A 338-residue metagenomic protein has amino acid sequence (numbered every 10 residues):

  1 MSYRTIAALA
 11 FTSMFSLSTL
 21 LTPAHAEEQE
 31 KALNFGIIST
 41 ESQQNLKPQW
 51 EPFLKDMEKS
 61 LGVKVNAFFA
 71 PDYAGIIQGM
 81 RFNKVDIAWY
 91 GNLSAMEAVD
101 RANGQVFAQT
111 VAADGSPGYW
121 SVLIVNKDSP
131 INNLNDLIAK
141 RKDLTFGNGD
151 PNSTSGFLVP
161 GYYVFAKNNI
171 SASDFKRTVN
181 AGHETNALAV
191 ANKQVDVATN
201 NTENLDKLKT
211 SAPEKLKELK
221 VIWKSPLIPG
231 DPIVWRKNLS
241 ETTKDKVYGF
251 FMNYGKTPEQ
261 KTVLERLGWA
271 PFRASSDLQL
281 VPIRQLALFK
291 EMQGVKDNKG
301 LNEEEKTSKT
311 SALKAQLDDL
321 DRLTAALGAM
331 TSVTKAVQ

Functional and structural regions predicted by a protein language model:
M14-A24: C-terminal segment of classical bacterial N-terminal signal peptides
E30-E58, A70, L93, S116 (+2 more regions): Bilobed "Venus flytrap"/periplasmic-binding protein-like clamshell domains and structurally analogous long
E30-K31, S42, L46-P48, P52 (+1 more regions): An extracytoplasmic/periplasmic, membrane-proximal ligand-sensing/linker region
N34, I38-S39, A112-V122, P213-Y248 (+2 more regions): Periplasmic-binding protein-like
K59-F69, K167-N180, Q194, E214-E218 (+2 more regions): A local structural motif
F68-Q105, N204-T210: Pocket-flanking alpha-helical
A74-A88, R101, Y119, H183-A198: Short helices/loops that flank or line small-molecule/ion binding pockets
N92-A102, F165-A166, A191-N192, D196-K217 (+1 more regions): A ligand-binding cleft/hinge motif common to bilobed small-molecule-binding domains
